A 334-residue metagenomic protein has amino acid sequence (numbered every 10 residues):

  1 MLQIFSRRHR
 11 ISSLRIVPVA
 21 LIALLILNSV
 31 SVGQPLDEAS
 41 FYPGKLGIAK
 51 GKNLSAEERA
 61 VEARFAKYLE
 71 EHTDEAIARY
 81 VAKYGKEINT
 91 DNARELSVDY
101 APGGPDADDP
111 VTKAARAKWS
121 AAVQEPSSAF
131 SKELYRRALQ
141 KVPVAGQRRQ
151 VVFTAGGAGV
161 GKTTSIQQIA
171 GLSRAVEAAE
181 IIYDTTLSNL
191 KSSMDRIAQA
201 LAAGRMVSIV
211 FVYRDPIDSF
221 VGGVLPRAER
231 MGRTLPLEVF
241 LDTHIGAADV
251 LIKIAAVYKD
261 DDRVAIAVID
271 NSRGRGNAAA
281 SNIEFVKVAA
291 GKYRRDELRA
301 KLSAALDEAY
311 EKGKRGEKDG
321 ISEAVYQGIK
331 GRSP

Functional and structural regions predicted by a protein language model:
M1-S12: N-terminal secretory signal peptides that target proteins for export/translocation
L14-V19: Sec-dependent signal peptide recognition, specifically the positively charged N-region followed immediately by
L21-S29: Hydrophobic core
S29-P334: Glycine-rich phosphate-binding loop of ATP-dependent small-molecule kinases
